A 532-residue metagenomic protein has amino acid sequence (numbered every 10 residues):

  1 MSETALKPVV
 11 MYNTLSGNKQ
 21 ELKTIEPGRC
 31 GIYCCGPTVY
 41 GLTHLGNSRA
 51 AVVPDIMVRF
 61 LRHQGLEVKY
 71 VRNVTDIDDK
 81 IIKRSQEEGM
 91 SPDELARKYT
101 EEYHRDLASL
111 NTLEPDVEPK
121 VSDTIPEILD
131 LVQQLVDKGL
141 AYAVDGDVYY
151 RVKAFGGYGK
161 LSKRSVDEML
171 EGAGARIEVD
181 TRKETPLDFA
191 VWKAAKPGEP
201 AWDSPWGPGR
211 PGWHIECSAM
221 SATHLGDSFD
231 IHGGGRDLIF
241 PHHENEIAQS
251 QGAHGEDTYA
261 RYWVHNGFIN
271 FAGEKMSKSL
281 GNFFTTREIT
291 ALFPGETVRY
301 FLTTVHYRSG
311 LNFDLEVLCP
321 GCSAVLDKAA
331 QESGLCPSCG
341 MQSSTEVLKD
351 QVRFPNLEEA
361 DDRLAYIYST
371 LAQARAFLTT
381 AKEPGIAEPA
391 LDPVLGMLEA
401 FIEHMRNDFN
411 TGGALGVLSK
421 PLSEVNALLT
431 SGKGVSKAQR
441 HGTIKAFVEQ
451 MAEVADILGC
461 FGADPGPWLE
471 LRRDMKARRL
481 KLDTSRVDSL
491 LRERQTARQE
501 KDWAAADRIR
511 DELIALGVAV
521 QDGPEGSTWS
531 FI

Functional and structural regions predicted by a protein language model:
S2-Y40, D55, R105, P126-R375: Alpha-helical recognition segments enriched in aromatics with Gly/Pro capping that present substrate-recognition
L6, S16-E21, I25-L113, E525 (+1 more regions): N-terminal, positively charged nucleic-acid-binding surface of large information/translation enzymes
L66, L140, V518: Short phosphate-binding/catalytic loops that engage adenosine nucleotides
V74-D79, T100-Y103, L113-I128, G146-F155: Short, glycine/charge-rich beta-strand/loop segments that flank catalytic centers and engage negatively charged groups
S85-P92, D116-S122, G235-R236: The substrate-binding groove and active-site-proximal loops of carbohydrate-active enzymes, especially glycoside
T285-I532: Structural preference for alpha-helix termini/caps and helix-kink/transition segments
